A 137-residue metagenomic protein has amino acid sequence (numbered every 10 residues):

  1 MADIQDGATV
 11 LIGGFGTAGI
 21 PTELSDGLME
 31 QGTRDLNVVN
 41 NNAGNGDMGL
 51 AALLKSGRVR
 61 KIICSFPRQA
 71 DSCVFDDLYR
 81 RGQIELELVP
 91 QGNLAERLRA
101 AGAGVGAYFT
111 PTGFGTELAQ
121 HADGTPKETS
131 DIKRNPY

Functional and structural regions predicted by a protein language model:
M1-Y137: Conserved alpha/beta enzyme-core scaffold
